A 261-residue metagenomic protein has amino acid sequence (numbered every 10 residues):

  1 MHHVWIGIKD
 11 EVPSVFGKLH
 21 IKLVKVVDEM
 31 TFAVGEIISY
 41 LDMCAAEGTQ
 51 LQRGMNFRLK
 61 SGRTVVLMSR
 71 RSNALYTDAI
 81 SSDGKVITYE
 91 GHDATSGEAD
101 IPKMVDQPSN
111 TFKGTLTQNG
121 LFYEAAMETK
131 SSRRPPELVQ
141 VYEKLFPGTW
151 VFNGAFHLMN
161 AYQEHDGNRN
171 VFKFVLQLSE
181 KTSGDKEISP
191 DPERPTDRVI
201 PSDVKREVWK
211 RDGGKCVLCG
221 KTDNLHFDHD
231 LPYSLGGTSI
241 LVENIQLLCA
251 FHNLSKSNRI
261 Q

Functional and structural regions predicted by a protein language model:
H2-V151: Acidic, glycine-rich low-complexity segments with interspersed aromatic residues
V65-S69, F174-L176, C216: Generic recognition of long tandem-repeat/solenoid scaffolds
A125-M127, K181-K215, S239, E243: Short, charged surface segments at domain edges that flank catalytic/cofactor-binding sites
R134-P136, N153, V171, T222: Eukaryote-biased feature marking scaffold/signaling PDZ-domain proteins and nuclear chromatin regulators
V141, V217-L218: A structural signal for short, well-ordered beta-strand segments and their strand-loop junctions that often border
K144-P192: Compact mixed alphabeta submodule
C219-L247, I260: Histidine-centered nuclease catalytic patch
A250-Q261: Long, charge-rich boundary regions
